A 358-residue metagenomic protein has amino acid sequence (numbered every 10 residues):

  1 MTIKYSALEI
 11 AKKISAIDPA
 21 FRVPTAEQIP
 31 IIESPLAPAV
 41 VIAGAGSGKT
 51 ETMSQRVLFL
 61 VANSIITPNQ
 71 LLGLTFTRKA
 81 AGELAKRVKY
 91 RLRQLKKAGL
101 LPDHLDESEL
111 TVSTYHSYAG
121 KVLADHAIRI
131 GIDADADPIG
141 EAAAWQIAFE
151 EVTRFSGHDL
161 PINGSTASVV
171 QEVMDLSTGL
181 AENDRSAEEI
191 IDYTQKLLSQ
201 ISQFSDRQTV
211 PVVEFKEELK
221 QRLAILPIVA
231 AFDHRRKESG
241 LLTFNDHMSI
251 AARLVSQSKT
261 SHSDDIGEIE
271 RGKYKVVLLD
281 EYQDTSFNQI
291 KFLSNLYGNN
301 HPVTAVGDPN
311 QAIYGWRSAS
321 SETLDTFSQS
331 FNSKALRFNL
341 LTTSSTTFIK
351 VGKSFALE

Functional and structural regions predicted by a protein language model:
M1-I130, E268, E322, K350-K353: P-loop NTPase Walker
A7, K12-I42, T52, L72-G73 (+7 more regions): Conserved helicase NTPase motor core
K96-L100, I128, T153-G164, K237-L242 (+1 more regions): Surface-exposed helix-capping loop/turn segments at secondary-structure junctions
H104-E109, A127-A224, K334-L341: ATP-hydrolysis module of ASCE/P-loop NTPase motor domains, specifically the Walker B Asp-Glu catalytic pair
R185-I190, H301, T347, F355-E358: Proline-centered turn/helix-capping motifs that create local helix->coil transitions or kinks
S328-N332: Arginine/glycine-rich "motif VI" loop of SF2 helicases in the C-terminal RecA-like domain
